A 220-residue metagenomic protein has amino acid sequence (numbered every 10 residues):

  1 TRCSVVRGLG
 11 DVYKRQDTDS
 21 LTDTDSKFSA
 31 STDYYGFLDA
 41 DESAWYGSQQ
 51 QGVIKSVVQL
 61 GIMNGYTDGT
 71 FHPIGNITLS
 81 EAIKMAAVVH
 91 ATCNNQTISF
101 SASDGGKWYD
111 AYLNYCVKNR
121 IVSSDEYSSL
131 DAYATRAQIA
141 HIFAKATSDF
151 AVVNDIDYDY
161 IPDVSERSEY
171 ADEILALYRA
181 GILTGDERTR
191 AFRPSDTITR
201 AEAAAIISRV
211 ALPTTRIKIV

Functional and structural regions predicted by a protein language model:
T1-Q16: Single conserved hydrophobic/aromatic residue that forms the stacking wall/gate of nucleotide- or nucleobase-binding
R7-G10, S80, A137, A201: Structural detector for helix-capping/boundary residues
R15-Q49, N64-I83, A87-A137, K145-D172 (+2 more regions): Feature responds to low-complexity, polar/acidic, surface-exposed segments characteristic of secreted/exported proteins
I54-V57, A86, C116, I174-Y178: A short amphipathic alpha-helical interaction element
E169-R179, A204: Alpha-helical membrane segments in multi-pass integral membrane proteins
R200-E202, I207: Non-catalytic cell-wall polysaccharide-engagement segments
